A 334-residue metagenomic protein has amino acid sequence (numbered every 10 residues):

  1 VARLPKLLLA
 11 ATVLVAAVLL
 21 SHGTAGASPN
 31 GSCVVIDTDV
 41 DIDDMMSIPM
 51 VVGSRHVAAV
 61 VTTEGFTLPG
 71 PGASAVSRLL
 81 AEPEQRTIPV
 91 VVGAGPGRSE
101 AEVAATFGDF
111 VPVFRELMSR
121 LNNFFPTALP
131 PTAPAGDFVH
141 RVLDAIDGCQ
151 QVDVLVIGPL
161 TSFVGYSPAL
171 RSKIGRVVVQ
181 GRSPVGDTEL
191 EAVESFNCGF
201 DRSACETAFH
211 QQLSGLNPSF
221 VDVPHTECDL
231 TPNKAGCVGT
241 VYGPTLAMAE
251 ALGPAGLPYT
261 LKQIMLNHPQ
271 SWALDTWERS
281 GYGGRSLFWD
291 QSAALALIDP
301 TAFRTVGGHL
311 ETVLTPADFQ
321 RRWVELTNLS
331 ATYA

Functional and structural regions predicted by a protein language model:
A2-A27: Secretory targeting and sorting signals
S28-A334: N-terminal acidic, glycine/proline-rich low-complexity segments
